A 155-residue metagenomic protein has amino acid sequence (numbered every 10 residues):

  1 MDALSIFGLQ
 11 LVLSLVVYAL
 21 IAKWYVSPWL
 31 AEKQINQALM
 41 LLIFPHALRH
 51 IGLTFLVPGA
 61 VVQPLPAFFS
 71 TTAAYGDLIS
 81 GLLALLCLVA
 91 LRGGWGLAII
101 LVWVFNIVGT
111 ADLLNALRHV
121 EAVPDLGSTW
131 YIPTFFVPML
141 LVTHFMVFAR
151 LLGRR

Functional and structural regions predicted by a protein language model:
M1-Y18: Hydrophobic transmembrane alpha-helical segments in integral membrane proteins
Q10-L15, W130-H144: Small-residue-rich transmembrane alpha-helices that serve as helix-helix interface/gating elements in multipass
Y25-P28, F55-P64, L117-D125: Juxtamembrane "helix-exit" motif on the non-cytosolic side of transmembrane helices
V26-L39, A90-A98, R155: Membrane-interface helix-boundary motifs at transmembrane edges
P64-Y75, L101, P124-F135: Non-cytosolic membrane-interface motifs at loop->transmembrane helix junctions
G76, S80-A84, I100-V120, V137-L140: Hydrophobic alpha-helical membrane segments
I79-G94, M146-R150: Alpha-helical transmembrane segments in multipass membrane proteins, preferentially the mid-helix core
A90-A98, A116-W130: Membrane-helix boundary connector in multi-pass membrane proteins
